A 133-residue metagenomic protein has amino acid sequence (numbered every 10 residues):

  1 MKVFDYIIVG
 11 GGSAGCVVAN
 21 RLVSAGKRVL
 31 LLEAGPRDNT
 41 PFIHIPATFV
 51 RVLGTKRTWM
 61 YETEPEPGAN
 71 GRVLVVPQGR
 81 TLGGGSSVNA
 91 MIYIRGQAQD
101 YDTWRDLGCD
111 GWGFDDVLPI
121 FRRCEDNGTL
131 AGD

Functional and structural regions predicted by a protein language model:
M1-D133: N-terminal redox-cofactor-binding region of secreted/periplasmic oxidoreductases
